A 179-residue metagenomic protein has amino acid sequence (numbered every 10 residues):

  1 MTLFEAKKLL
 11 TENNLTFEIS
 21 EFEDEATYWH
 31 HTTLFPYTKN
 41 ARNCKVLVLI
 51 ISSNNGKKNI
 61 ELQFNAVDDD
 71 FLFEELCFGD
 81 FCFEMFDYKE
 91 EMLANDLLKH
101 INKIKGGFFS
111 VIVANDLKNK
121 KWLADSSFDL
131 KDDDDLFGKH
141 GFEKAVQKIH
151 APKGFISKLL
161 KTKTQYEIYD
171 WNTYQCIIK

Functional and structural regions predicted by a protein language model:
M1-V48: N-terminal "first-domain core" detector
L3-A6, A94-L97, F142: Short amphipathic alpha-helical segments that mediate assembly, nucleic-acid/protein binding, or membrane association
L10, K99, K103-K179: Acidic, proline/glycine-rich low-complexity IDRs
N14, H30-H31, F35-K39, K45 (+5 more regions): Functionally constrained cores in energy, signaling, and assembly domains
L15, S20, T33, L62 (+5 more regions): Short non-domain terminal segments
E23, W29, T38, K89 (+3 more regions): Compositionally biased, intrinsically disordered low-complexity regions enriched in proline and serine
Y28-P36, L47-S53, E74-L76, W122-D125 (+3 more regions): Generic recognition of long tandem-repeat/solenoid scaffolds
N43-N95, E143-V146, H150-K179: Intrinsically disordered, low-complexity regulatory segments enriched in Ser/Thr/Pro and charged residues
